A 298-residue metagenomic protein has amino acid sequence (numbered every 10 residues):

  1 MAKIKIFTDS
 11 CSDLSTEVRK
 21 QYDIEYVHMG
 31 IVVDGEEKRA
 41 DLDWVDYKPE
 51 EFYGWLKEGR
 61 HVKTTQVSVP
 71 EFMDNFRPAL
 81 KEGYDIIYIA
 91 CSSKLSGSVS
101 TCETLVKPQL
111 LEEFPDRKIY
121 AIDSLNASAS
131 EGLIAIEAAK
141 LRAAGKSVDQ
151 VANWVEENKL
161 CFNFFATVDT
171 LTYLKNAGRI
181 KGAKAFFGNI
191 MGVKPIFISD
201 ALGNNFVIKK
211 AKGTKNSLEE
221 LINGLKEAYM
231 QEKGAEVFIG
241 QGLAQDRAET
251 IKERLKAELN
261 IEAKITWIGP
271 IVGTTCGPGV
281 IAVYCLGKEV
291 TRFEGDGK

Functional and structural regions predicted by a protein language model:
K3, C11-R19, I24-E25, G30-V32 (+5 more regions): Mixed-charge interfacial surface used for oligomerization/domain docking and macromolecular partner engagement
K5-T65, E71: N-terminal glycine-rich anion-binding loop in soluble enzyme alpha/beta folds
I6, K63, Y88, A121 (+1 more regions): Short catalytic-loop micro-motif centered on adjacent basic/acidic residues
Y53-V69, A201-N216: Acidic/glycine-enriched edge-of-secondary-structure segments
K57-S93, S100-T104, V148, A152: Glycine-rich phosphate- or other oxyanion-binding loops that anchor nucleotides, phosphorylated ligands
